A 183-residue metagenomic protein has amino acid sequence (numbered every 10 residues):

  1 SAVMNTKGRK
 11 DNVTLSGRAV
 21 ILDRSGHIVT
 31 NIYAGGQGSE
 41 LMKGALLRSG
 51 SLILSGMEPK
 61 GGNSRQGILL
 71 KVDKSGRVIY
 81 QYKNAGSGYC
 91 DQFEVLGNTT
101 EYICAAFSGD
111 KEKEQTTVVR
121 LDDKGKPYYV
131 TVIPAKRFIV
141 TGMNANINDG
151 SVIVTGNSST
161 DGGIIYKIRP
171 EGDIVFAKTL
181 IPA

Functional and structural regions predicted by a protein language model:
S1-A183: A sequence-level/structural motif corresponding to short, flexible coil/turn segments enriched in small polar residues
